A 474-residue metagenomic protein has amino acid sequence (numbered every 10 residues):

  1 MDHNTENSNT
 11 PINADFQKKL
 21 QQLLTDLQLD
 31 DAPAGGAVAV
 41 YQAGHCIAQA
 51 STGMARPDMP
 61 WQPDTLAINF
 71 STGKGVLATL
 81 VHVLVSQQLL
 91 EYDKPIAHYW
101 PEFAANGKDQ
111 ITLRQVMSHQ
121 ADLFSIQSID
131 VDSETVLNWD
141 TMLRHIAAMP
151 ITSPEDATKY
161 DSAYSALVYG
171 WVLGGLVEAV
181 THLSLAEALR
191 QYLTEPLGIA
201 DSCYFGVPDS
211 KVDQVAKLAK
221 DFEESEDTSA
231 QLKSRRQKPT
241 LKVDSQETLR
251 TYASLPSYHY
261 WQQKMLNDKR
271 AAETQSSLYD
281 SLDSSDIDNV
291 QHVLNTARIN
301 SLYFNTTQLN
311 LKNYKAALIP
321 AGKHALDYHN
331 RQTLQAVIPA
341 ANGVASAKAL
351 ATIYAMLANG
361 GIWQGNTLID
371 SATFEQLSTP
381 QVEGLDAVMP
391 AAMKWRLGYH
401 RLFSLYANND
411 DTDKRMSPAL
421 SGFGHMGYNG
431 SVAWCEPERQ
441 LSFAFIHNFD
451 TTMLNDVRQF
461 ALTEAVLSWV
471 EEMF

Functional and structural regions predicted by a protein language model:
D2-H3, D58-L167, G175, T181: Active-site-proximal loop and beta-strand segments within enzyme catalytic domains
T10-N69, E91, R144-A147: Short, conserved catalytic-motif segment at the N-terminal edge
Q21, T25, H82, I96-A97 (+9 more regions): Non-transmembrane alpha-helical segments in soluble domains of secreted/periplasmic/extracellular proteins
V76, V83-P101, V180-P208, N366-S371: Short, well-structured active-site flanking segments
S118-H119, Y169-L176, T274, A341-W363 (+1 more regions): Active-site-proximal alpha-helical segments within enzyme catalytic domains
I126-A216, S234-K264, A336-A345: Catalytic-site signature segments of enzymes, centered on catalytic residues
K220-N342, A347, T379-P437: Active-site Gly/Thr loop motif
K323, N359, S378, V382-D386 (+1 more regions): Short, gly/Ser/Thr-rich active-site loops of penicillin-recognizing serine hydrolases
